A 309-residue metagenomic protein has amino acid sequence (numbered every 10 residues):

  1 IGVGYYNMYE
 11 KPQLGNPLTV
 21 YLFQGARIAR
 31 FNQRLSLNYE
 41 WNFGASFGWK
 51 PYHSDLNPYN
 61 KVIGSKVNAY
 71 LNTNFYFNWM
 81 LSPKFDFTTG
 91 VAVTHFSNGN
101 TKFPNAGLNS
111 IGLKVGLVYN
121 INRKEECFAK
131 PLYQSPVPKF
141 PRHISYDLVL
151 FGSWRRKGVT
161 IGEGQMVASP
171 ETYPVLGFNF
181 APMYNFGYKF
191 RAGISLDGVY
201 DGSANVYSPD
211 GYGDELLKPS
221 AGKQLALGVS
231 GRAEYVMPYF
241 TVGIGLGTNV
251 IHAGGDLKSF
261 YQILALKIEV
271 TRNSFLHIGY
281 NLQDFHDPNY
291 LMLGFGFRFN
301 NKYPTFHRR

Functional and structural regions predicted by a protein language model:
V3-Y5, Y39-F47, T89-H95, I144-R156 (+5 more regions): Transmembrane beta-barrel strands of outer-membrane/channel proteins
Y9-P17, Q33, N100-F103, P170-Y173 (+4 more regions): Solvent-exposed loop/turn segments connecting transmembrane beta-strands in outer-membrane beta-barrel proteins
L14-V20, L35, S65-L71, G107-L113 (+7 more regions): Residues that define the transmembrane beta-barrel architecture of outer-membrane proteins
L22-I28, W41-A45, L71-W79, V91 (+6 more regions): Residues on the lipid-exposed face of transmembrane beta-strands in outer-membrane beta-barrel proteins
Y52-V62, T160-S169, S203-A221: Flexible, solvent-exposed loop segments that connect beta-strands
W79-F87, R123-E126, Y188-A192, M237-G243 (+2 more regions): Repeated loop/turn-to-beta-strand initiation elements of outer-membrane beta-barrel proteins
N109-K130, P288-R309: Outer-membrane beta-barrel "beta-signal"
K189, G193-S230, E234, Y239: Flexible internal linker/loop segments at domain or repeat junctions
